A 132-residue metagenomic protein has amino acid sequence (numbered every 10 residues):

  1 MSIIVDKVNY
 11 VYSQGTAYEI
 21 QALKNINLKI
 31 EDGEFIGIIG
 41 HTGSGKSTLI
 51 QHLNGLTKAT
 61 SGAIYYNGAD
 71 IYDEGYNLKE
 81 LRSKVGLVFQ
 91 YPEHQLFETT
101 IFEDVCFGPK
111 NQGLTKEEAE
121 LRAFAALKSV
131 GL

Functional and structural regions predicted by a protein language model:
M1-S2, V11-N25, E74-N77, K116: A short, flexible loop at the N-terminus of ABC-type nucleotide-binding domains that lies
V5-V8, E19-E31, G62, V130: Conserved beta-strand
G37, K79-F89, T99, C106: ABC nucleotide-binding domain signature
I39-H41: The feature captures the beta-strand-to-loop junction immediately N-terminal to the Walker
N54: Helix-to-loop junction immediately C-terminal to a conserved catalytic motif
G62-D73, L81: Conserved ABC transporter NBD signature motif
E93, F102-K110, E120, F124: Short helical segment in ABC ATPase nucleotide-binding domains corresponding to the A-loop/adjacent helical element
E117-L132: Conserved ABC ATPase "signature" region
